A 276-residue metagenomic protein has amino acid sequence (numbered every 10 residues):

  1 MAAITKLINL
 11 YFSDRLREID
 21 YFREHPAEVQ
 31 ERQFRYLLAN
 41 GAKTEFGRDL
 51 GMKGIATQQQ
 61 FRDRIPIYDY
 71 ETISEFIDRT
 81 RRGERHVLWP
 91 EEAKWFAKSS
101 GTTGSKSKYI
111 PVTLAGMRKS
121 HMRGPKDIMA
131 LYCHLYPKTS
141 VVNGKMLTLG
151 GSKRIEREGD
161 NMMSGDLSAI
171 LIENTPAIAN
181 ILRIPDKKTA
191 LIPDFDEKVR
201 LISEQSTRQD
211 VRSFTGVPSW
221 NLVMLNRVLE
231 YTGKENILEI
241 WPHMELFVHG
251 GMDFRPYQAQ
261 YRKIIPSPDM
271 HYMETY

Functional and structural regions predicted by a protein language model:
M1-V29, F34-Y276: Active-site phosphate/ATP/adenylate-binding loop shared across adenylate-forming ligases
